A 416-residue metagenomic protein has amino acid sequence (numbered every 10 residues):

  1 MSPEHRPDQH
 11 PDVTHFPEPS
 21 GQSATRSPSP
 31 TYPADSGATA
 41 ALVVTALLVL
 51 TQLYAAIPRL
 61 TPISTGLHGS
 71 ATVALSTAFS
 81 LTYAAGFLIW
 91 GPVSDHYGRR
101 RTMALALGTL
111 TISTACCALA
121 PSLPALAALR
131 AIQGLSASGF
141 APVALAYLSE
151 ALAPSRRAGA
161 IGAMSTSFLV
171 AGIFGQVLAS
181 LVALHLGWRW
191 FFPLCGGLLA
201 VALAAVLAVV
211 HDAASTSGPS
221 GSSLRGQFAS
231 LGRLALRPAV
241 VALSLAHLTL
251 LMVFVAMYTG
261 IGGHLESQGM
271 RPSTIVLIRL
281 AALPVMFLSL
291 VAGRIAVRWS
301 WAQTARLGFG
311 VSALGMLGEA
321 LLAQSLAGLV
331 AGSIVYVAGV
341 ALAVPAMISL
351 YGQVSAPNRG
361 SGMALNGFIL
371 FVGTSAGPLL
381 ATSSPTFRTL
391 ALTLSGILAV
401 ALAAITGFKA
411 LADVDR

Functional and structural regions predicted by a protein language model:
R26-Y32, H211-S244: Juxtamembrane intracellular "pre-TM" segments in multi-pass secondary transporters
A85-P121: Conserved MFS/SLC helix-loop-helix module at the cytosolic interface between two early adjacent transmembrane helices
F87-G98, L288-W301, P385: Helix-to-loop junctions at the C-terminal end of transmembrane segments in multipass secondary transporters
G98, L119-A125, A153, L322-Q324: Helix-breaking motifs and short loop linkers at transmembrane-helix boundaries and internal kinks in secondary membrane
L129-L169: Cytoplasmic helix-loop-helix junction between adjacent transmembrane helices in 12-TM secondary transporters
P154-S155, G162-A208: Helix-loop-helix hairpin linking two adjacent transmembrane segments in secondary transporters
Q303-M347: C-terminal transmembrane helical hairpin of 12-TM major facilitator-type secondary transporters
